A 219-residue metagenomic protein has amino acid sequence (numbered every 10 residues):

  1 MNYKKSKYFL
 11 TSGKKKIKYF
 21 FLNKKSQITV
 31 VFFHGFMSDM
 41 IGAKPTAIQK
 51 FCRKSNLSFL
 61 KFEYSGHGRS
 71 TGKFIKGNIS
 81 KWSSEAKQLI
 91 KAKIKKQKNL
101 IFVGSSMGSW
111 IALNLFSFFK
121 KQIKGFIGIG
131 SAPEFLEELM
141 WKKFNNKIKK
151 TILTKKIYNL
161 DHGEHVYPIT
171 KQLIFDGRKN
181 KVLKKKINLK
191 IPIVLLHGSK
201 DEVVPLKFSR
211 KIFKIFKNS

Functional and structural regions predicted by a protein language model:
M1-K24: N-terminal cap/lid segment of alpha/beta-hydrolase-fold proteins
Q27-G35: Short beta-strand element of the alpha/beta-hydrolase
P45, I191, P205-K214: Short alpha-helix in the alpha/beta-hydrolase fold that links the catalytic acid
P45, Q49-T71: Conserved alpha/beta-hydrolase
H67-I94: Catalytic nucleophile-loop/oxyanion-hole region of alpha/beta-hydrolase and closely related hydrolase-like folds
G104-A112: Gly/Ala-rich beta-loop-alpha elbow adjacent to hydrolase catalytic centers
K121-I169: Hydrolase active-site cap/lid region
N188-K190, L195-H197, D201: Short beta-strand/loop motif that positions the catalytic acidic residue of the alpha/beta-hydrolase fold
